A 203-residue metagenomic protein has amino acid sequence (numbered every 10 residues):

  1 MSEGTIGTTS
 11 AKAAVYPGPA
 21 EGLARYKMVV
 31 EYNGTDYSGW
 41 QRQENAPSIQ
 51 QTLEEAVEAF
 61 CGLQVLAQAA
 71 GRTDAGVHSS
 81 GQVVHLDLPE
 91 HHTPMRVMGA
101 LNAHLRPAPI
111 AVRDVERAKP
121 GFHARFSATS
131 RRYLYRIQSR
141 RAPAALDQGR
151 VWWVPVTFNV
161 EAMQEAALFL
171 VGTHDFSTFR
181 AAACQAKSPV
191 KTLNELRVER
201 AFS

Functional and structural regions predicted by a protein language model:
S2-S203: Structured-RNA-binding interfaces characteristic of tRNA pseudouridine synthases
